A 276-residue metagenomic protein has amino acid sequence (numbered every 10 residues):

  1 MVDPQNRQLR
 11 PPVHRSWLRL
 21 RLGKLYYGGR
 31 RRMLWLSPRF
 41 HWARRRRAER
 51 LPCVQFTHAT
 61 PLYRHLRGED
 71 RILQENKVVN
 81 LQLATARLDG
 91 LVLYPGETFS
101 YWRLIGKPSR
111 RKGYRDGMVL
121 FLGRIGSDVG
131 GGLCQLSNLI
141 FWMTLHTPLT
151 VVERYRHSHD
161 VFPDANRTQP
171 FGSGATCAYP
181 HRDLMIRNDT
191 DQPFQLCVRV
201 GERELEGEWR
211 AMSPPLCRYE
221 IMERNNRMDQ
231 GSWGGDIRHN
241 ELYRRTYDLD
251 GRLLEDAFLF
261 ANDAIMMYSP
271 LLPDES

Functional and structural regions predicted by a protein language model:
V2-S276: Well-ordered beta-sheet/strand-loop patches within structured domains
